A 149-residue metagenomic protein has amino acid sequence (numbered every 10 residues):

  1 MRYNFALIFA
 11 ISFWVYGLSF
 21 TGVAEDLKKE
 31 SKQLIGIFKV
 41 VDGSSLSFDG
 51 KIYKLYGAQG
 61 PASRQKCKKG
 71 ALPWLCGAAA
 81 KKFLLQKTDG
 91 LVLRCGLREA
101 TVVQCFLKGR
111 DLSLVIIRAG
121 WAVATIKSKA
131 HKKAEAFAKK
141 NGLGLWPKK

Functional and structural regions predicted by a protein language model:
R2-F9, W14-K149: Small beta-barrel nucleic-acid-binding modules, primarily SNase/OB-fold domains and secondarily Tudor-like barrels
